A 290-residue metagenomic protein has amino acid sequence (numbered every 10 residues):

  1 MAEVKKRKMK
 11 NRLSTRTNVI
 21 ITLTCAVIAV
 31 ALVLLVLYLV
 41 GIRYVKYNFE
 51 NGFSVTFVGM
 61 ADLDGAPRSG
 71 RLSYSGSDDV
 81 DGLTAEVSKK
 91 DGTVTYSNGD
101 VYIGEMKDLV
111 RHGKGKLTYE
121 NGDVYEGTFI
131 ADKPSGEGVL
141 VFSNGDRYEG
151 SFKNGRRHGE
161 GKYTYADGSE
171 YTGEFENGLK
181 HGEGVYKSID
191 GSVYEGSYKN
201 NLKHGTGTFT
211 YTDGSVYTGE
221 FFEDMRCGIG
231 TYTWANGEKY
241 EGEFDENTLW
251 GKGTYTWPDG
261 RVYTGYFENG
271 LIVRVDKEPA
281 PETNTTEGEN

Functional and structural regions predicted by a protein language model:
A2-N290: Glycine/tyrosine- and acidic-biased, solvent-exposed loop/turn segments at the edges of beta-strands
